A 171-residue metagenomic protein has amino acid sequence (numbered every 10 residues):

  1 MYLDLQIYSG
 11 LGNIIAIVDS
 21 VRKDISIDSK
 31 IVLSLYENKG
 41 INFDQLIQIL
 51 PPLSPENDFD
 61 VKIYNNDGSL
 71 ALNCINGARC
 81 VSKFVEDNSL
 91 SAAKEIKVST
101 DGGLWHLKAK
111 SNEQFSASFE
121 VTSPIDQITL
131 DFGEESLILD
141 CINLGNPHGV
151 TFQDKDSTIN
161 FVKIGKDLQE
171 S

Functional and structural regions predicted by a protein language model:
M1-N112, V150-S171: A glycine-rich beta-to-alpha transition motif near the start of alpha/beta enzyme domains, typified by
Q6-Y8, K94-T100, Q127-E134, D140-I142: Short acidic-hydrophobic surface loop/beta-edge motif
K108-D140: Hydrophobic, well-structured mid-protein blocks that either form specific transmembrane helices
D131-N160: Internal active-site segments that recognize and position negatively charged phosphoryl groups and nucleotide moieties
